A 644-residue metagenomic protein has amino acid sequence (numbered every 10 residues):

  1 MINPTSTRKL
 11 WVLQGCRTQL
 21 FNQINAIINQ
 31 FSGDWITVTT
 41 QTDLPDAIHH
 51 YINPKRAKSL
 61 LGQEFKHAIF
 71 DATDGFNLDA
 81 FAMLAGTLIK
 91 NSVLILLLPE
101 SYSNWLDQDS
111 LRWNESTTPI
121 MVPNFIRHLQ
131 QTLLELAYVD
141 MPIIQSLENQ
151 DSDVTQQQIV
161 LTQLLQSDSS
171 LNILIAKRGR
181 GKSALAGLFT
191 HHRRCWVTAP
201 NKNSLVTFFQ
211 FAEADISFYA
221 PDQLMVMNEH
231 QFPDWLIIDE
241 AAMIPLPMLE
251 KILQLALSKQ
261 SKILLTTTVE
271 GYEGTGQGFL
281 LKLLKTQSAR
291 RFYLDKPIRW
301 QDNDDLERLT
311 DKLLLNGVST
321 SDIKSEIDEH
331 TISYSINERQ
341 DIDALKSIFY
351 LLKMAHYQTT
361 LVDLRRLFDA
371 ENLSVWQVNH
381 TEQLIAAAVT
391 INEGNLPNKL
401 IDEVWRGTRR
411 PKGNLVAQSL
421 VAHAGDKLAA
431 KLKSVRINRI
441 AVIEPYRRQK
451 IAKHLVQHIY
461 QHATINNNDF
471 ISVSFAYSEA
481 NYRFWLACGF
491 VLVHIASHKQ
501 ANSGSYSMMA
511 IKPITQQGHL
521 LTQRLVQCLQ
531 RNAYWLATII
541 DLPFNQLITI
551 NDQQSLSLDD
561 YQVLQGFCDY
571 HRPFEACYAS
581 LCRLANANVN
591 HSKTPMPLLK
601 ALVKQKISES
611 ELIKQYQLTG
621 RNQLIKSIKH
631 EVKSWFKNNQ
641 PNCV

Functional and structural regions predicted by a protein language model:
K9-C16, I27-Q41, R194-S204: Conserved RecA-like ASCE P-loop NTPase motor core of nucleic-acid helicases/translocases
L20-F21, K182: Conserved lysine of the Walker
A47-M83, D215-L255: Conserved RecA-like ASCE ATPase "motif II neighborhood" in helicase/translocase motors
A80-Q145, A186, W196-Q210, P221-H230 (+1 more regions): ASCE P-loop NTPase helicase motor core
E148-D168: N-terminal pre-P-loop "Q-motif" helix
A186, R439-A463: Conserved acetyl-CoA-binding loop-helix of GNAT-fold acetyltransferases
Q223-M225, P247-M248, S258-Y357, N395-K433 (+1 more regions): Terminal substrate-recognition subdomain of acyl/acetyltransferases
S333-E393: Conserved helicase/translocase motor-coupling segment
